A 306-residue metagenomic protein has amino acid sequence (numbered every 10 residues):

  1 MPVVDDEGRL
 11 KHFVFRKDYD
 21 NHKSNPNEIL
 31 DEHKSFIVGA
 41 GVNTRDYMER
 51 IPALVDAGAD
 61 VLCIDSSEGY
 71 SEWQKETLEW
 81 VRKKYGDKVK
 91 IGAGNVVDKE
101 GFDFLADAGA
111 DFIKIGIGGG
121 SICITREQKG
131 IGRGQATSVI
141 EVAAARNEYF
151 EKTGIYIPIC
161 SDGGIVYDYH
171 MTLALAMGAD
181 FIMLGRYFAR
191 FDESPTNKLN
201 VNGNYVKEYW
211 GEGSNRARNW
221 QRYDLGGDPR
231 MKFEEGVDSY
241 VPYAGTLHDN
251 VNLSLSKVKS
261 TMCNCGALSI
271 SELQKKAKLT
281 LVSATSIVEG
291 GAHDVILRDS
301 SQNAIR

Functional and structural regions predicted by a protein language model:
M1, D18, K23, D46 (+13 more regions): Structural signal for hydrophobic packing residues in well-ordered secondary-structure cores of soluble enzyme domains
M1-V3, G8, V38, I64 (+5 more regions): Terminal peptide-recognition signature
V3-D5, E28-A53, V61: Bateman/CBS regulatory modules and CBS-like beta-alpha motifs in cytosolic regions of diverse proteins
R9-I29, D46-R50, S66-I91, V96-A106 (+3 more regions): Active-site-adjacent beta->alpha loops and helix N-cap segments on the catalytic face of soluble alpha/beta enzymes
L10, R16-A40, V81, S286-N303: Long, charged amphipathic helices and adjacent flexible linkers at domain junctions
H12, F36-V42, L62-I64, I91-G94 (+3 more regions): Hydrophobic faces of well-ordered beta-strands that scaffold small-molecule active sites in alpha/beta enzyme cores
E49-A57, I91, V96-I115, I165-D180: Catalytic cores of alpha/beta
G86, A108, G130-S161, V166-R306: Alpha/beta catalytic cores of nucleotide-metabolism and tRNA/nucleoside-modifying enzymes
